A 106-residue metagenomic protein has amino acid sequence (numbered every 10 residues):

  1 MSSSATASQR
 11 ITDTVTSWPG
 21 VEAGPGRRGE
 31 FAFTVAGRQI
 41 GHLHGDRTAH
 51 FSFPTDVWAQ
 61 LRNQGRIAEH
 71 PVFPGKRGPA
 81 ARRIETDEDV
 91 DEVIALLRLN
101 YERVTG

Functional and structural regions predicted by a protein language model:
M1-G106: Charge-dense, helix-prone N-terminal extensions
